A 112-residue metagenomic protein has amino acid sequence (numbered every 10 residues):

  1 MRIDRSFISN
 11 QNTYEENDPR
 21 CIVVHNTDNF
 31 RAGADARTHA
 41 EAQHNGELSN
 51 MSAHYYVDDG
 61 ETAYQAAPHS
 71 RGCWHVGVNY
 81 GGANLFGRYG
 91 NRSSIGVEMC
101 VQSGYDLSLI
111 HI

Functional and structural regions predicted by a protein language model:
M1-L109: Active-site-adjacent loop/helix surface patches within enzyme catalytic domains that shape the substrate-binding cleft
